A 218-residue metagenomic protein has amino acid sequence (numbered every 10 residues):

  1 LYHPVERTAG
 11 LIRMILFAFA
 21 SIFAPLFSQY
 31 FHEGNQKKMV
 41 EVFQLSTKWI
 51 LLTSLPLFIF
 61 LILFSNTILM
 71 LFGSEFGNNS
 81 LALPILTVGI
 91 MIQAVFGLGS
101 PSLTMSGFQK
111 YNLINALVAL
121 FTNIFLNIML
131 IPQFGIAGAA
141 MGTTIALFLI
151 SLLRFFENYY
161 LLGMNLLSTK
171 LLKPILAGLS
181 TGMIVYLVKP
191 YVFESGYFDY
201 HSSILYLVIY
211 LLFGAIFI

Functional and structural regions predicted by a protein language model:
H3-A116: Specific pore-lining/lateral-gate transmembrane helices of multi-pass inner-membrane transport and insertion machines
I15-A18, F58-N66, I85, I124 (+5 more regions): Membrane-embedded alpha-helical segments of multi-pass transporters/permeases
Q29, M70-L71, M105, P132 (+3 more regions): Transmembrane helix-loop junction
V42, T47-I62, L71, A116 (+4 more regions): Short alpha-helical transmembrane segments in multi-pass integral membrane proteins
T67, M129-A137: Helix-coil boundary and interhelical linker segments in multi-pass alpha-helical membrane proteins
L83, L98-L126, I136-A146, L172-K173: Alpha-helical transmembrane segments of multi-pass membrane transporters/permeases
G99-G107, F155-L171, F193: Alpha-helical transmembrane segments
A119-T122, T169-I218: Transmembrane alpha-helical segments of multi-pass transport proteins
